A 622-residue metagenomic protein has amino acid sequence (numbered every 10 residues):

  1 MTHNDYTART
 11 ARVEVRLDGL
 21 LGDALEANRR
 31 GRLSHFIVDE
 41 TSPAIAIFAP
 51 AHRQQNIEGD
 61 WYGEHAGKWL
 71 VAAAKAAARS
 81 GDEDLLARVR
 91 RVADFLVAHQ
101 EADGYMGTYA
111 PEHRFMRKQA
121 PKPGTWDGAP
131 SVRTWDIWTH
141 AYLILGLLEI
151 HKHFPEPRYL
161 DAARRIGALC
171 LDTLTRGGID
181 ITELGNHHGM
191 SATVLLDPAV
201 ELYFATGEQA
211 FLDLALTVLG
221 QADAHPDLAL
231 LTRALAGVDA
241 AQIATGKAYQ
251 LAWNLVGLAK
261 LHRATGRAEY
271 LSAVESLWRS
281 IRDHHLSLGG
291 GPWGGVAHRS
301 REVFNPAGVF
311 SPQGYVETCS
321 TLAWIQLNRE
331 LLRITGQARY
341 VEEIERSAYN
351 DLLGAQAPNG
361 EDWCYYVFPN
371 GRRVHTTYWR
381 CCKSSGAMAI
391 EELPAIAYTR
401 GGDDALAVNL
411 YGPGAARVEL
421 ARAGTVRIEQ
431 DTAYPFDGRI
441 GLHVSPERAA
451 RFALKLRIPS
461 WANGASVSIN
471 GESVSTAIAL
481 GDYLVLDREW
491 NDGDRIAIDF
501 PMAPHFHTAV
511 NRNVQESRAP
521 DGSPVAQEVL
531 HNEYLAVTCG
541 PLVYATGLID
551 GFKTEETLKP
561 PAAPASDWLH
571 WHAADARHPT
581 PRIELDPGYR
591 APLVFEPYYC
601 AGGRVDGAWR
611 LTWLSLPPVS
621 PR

Functional and structural regions predicted by a protein language model:
M1-E83, A87, R117-H153, A192-A210 (+4 more regions): Aromatic (Trp/Tyr) and acidic
W69, E83-G128, H285-V296: Helix-terminus loop motifs that line ligand-binding clefts
V97-E101, P155, L171-R176, G207 (+5 more regions): Helix-capping and short linker residues that terminate individual alpha-solenoid repeat units
E112-I137, I144, L160, R164-M190: Asp-box/WD-like beta-propeller blade repeats and closely related beta-sheet repeat scaffolds
A215, V274, E342-N350, A355-H443 (+3 more regions): C-terminal beta-rich recognition modules with glycine/proline-rich loops and embedded aromatic residues
P226-G246: A surface-exposed regulatory interaction patch that couples sensing to output across bacterial transport/metabolic
R457-V485, E489, I498, M502-H505: Accessory beta-strand-rich segments of carbohydrate-active enzymes
